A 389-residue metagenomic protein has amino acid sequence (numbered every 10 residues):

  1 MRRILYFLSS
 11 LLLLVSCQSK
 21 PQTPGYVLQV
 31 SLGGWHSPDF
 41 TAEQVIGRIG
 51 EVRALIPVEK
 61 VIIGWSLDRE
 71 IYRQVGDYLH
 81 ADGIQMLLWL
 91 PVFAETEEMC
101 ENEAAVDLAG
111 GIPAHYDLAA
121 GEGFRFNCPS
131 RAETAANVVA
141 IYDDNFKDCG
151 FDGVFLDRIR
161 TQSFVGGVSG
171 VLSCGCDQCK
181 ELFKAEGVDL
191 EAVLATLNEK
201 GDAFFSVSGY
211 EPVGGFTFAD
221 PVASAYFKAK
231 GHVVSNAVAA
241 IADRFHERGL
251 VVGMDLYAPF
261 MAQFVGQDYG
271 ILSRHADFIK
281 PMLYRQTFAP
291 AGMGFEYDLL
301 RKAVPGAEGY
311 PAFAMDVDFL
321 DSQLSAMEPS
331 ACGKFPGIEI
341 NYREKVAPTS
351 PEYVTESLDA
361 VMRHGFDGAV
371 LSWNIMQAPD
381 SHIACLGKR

Functional and structural regions predicted by a protein language model:
P21-R48, E339-N341: Boundary/entry segment of secreted carbohydrate-active catalytic domains
G34-D39, P57-S66, A120-V139, P221-V234 (+2 more regions): The substrate-binding groove and active-site-proximal loops of carbohydrate-active enzymes, especially glycoside
H36-A54, T134-D144, M261-L272, A347-M362: Short, acidic/polar
P38-D68, D148-G153, F278, M282 (+1 more regions): Catalytic domains of carbohydrate-active enzymes, especially glycoside hydrolases
R48-V52, V58-D107, V222-R248: Aromatic-lined substrate-binding rim segments of carbohydrate-active enzymes
L87-C149, G166, S235, A239 (+2 more regions): Active-site-adjacent "subsite" loops/lids of carbohydrate-active enzymes
T96-P129, G167-S224: Aromatic- and acidic-residue-enriched carbohydrate-binding clefts of CAZyme catalytic domains
E186-K345: Glycoside hydrolase catalytic-domain groove-lining segments
